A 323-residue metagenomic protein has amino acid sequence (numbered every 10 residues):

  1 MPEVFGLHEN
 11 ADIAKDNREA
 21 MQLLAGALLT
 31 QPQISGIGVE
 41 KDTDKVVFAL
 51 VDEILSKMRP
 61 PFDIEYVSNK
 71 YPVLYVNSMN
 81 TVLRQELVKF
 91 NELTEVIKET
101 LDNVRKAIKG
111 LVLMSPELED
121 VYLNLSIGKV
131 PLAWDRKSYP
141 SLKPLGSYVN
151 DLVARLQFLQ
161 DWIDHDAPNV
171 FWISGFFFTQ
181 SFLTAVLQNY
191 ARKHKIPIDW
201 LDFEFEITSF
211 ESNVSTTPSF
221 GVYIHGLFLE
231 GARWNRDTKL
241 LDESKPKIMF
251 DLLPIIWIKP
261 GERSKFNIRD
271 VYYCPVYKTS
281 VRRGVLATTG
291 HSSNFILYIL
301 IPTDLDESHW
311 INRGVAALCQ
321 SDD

Functional and structural regions predicted by a protein language model:
M1-D323: Long C-terminal appendages of very large multidomain proteins
